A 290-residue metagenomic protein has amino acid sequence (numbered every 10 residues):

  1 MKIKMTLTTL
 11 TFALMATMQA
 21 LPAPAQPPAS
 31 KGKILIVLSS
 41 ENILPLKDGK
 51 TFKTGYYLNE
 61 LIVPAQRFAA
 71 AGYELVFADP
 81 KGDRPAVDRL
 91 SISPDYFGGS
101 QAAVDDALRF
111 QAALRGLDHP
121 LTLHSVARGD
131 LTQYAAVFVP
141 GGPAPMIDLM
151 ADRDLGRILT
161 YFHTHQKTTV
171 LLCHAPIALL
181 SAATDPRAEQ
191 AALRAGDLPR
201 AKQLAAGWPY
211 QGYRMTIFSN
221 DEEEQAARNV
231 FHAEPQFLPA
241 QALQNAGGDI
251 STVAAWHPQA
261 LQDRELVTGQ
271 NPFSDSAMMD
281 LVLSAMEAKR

Functional and structural regions predicted by a protein language model:
M1-M5: Positively charged n-region of N-terminal signal peptides that target proteins for export
T8-Q19: Bacterial N-terminal signal peptides
L21-H165, A178-R290: Extended, subdomain-level signal for the structured scaffold at the beginning of enzyme domains
T168-T169: Glycine- and acidic-residue-rich phosphate-binding/metal-coordinating active-site segment common to enzymes that handle
L172-P176: Short, thiol/selenol-centered motifs that function as redox-active sites or metal-ligating centers
